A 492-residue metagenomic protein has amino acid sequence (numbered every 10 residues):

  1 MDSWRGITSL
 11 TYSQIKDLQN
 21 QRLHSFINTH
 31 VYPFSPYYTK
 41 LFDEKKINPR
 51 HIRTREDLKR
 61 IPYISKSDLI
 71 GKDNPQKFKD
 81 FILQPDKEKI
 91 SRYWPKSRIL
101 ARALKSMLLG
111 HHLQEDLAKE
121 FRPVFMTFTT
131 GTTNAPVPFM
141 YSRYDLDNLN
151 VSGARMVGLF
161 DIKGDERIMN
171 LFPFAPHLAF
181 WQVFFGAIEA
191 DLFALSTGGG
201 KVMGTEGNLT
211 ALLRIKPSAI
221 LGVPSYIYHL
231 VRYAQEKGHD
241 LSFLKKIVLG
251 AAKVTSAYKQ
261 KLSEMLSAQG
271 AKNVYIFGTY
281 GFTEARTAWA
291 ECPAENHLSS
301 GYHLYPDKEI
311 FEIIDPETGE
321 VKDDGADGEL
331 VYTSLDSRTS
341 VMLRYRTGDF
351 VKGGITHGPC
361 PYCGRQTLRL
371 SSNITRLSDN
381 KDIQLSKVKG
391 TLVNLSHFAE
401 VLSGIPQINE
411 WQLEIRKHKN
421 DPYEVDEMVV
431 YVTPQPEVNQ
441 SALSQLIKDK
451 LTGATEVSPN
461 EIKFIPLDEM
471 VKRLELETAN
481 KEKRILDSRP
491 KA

Functional and structural regions predicted by a protein language model:
M1-F128, N134-V151, R155, L159 (+5 more regions): Nucleotide 5′-phosphate-binding alpha/beta core
M1-N28, Y32, P36, A190-A492: Active-site glycine/GP-rich loop and adjacent strand/helix microenvironment that borders small-molecule binding pockets
E56-K59, L149-R167, G204-K216: Conserved ATP-dependent adenylate/AMP-binding module captured primarily in the ANL superfamily
T129-T130, I168: Hydrophobic alpha-helical segments that mediate membrane insertion or helix-helix packing
P136-M140, I162-R167, A194-T197, N273-Y275: Short secondary-structure capping/junction motifs at helix and strand boundaries
L146, P173-H177, S225: Short glycine-enriched loops at secondary-structure junctions
A154-A190: Conserved AMP-binding loop of ANL adenylate-forming enzymes
